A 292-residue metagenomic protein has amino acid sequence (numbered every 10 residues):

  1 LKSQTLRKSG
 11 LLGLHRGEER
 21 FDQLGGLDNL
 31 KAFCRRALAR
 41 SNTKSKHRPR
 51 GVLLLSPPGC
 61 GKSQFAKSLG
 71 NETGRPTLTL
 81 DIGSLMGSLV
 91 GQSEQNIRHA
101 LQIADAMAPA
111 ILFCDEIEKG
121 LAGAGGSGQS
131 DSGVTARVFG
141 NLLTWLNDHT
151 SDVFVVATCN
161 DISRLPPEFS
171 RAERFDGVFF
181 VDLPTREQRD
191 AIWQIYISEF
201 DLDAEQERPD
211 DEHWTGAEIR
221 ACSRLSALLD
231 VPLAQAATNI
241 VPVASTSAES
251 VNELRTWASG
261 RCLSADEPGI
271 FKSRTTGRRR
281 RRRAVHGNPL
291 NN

Functional and structural regions predicted by a protein language model:
Q4-S68, E72, Q102, A106 (+2 more regions): C-terminal engagement/docking regions of AAA+ P-loop ATPases
F21-D210, N292: Walker A/P-loop NTP-binding motif of AAA+ ATPase domains
L89, D230-L233: Alpha-helix capping and helix-coil boundary motifs
E199, L229, V243: Phosphate/oxyanion-binding loops and surfaces in catalytic or ligand/nucleic-acid-binding neighborhoods
W214, E218, R224-L228: Conserved P-loop NTPase
